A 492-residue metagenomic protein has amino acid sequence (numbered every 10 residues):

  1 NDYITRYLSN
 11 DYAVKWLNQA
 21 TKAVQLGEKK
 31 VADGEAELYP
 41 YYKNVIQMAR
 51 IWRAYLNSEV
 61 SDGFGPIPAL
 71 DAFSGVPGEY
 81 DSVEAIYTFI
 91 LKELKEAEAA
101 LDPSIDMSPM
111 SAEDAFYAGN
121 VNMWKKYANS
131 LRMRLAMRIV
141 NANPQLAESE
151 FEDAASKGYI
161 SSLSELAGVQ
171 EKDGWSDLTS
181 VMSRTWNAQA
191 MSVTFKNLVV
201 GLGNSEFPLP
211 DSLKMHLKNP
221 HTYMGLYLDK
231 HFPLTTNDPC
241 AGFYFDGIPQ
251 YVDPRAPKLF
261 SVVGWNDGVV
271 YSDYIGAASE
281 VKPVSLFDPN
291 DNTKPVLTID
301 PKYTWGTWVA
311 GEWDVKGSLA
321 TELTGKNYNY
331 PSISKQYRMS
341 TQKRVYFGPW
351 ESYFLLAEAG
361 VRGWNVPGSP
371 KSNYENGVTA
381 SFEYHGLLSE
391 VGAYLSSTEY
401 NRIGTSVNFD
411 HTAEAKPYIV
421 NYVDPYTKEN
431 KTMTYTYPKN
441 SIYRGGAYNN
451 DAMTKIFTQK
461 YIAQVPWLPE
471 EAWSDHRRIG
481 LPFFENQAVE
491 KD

Functional and structural regions predicted by a protein language model:
N1, R134-G306: An aromatic- and glycine-enriched ligand-binding surface/loop that stacks and positions planar moieties
N1-D106, M339-R344: Conserved, well-structured interaction surfaces
Y39, I46, R53, A118-V121 (+3 more regions): Residues that mark the junctions of alpha-helical repeat units in TPR/alpha-solenoid scaffolds
Y87, L91, A118-S130, E152: All-alpha RGS (Regulator of G-protein Signaling) helical domain and cognate RGS-like helical scaffolds
S183-K230, Y394-D492: Long, intrinsically disordered, low-complexity segments
S212, Y227-G348, L355-V361, S372 (+5 more regions): Flexible, polar/acidic helix-loop-strand segments at domain edges
